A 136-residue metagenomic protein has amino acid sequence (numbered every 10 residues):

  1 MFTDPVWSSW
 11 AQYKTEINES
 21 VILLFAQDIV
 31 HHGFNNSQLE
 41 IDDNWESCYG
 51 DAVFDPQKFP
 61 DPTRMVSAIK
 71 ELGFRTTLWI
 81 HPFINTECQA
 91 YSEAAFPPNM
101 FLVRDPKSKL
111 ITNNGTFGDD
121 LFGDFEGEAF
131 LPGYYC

Functional and structural regions predicted by a protein language model:
F2-C136: Aromatic-lined carbohydrate-binding/catalytic grooves of carbohydrate-active enzymes
